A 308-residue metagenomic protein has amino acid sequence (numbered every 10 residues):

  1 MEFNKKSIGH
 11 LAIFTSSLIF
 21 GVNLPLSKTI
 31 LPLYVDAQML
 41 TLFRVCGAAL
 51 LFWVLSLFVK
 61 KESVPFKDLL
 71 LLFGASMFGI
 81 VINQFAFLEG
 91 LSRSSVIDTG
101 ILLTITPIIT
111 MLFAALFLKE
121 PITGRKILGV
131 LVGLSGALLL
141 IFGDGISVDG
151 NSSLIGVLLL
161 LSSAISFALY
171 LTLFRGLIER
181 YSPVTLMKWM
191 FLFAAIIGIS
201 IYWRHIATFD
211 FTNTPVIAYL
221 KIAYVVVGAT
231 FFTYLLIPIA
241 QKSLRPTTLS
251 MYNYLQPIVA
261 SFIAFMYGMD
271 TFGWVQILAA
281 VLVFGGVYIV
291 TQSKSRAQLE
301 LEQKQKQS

Functional and structural regions predicted by a protein language model:
M1-F43, G150-G176, I196, S200 (+1 more regions): Glycine-/small-residue-enriched transmembrane alpha-helix faces in small-molecule transporters and effluxers
E2-F3, T41, V45, F142-G143 (+2 more regions): C-terminal-most transmembrane helix of multi-pass membrane proteins
K5-G9, Y34-Q38, L42, V64-L70 (+3 more regions): Juxtamembrane helix-entry segments on the extracytoplasmic side of multipass membrane proteins
I19, N23-L24, W53-L103, L139 (+1 more regions): Specific transmembrane alpha-helical segments of multi-pass solute transporters/efflux pumps, especially DMT/EamA
S27, P32-I82, I109, S166-Y170 (+3 more regions): Transmembrane alpha-helices of multi-pass small-molecule transport proteins
I30, L40, R44, G90 (+8 more regions): Hydrophobic/aromatic residues within transmembrane alpha-helices of multi-pass small-molecule transporters
L40-F43, Q84, D98-I105, L173-A195 (+1 more regions): Helix-helix packing/entry segments at the starts of transmembrane helices
F52, F73, F113, I122-D144 (+3 more regions): Hydrophobic transmembrane alpha-helices of multi-pass small-molecule transport proteins
